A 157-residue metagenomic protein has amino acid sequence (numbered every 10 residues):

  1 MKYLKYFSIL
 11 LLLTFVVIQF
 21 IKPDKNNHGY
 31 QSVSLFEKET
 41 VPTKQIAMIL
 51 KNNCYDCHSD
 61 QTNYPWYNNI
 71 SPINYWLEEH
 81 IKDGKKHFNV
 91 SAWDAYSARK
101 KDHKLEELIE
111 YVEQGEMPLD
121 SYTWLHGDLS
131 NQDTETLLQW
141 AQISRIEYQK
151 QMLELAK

Functional and structural regions predicted by a protein language model:
M1-E39, I143-K157: Post-cleavage N-terminal segment of exported redox proteins
T40, K44, M48, R99 (+1 more regions): Soluble non-cytosolic domains of exported or imported proteins
P42-Y55, L77: Sequence/structural segment immediately N-terminal to covalent heme-attachment motifs in c-type and related
L50-Q61, M117, L137: The canonical Cys-X-X-Cys-His
W66-P72: Short cysteine/histidine-rich zinc-coordinating motifs and their immediately flanking basic loops
Y75-T123: Extracytoplasmic electron-transfer domains, predominantly the class I c-type cytochrome c fold
Q114-E116, T123-M152: C-terminal capping alpha-helices of c-type cytochrome domains
